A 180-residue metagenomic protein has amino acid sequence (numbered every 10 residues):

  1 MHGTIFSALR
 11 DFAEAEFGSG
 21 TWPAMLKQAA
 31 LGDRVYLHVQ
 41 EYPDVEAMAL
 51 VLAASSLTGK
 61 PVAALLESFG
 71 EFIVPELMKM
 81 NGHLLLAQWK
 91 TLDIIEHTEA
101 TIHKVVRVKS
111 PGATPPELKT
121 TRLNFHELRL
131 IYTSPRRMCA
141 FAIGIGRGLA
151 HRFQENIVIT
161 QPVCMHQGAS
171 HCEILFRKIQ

Functional and structural regions predicted by a protein language model:
M1-E14: ATP/Mg2+-dependent ligation/transfer catalytic cores
E14-G20, L57-V62, F153-I157: Short helix-capping/linker segments at secondary-structure and domain boundaries
G18-L57: Long amphipathic alpha-helical segments
W22-A30, E67-F72, L92, V158-H166: Short alpha-helical "patches" and their helix-cap loops
G32-H38, I73-M78, A169-I174: Short, mixed-charge aromatic SLiMs
A47-M138, V163: Amphipathic interaction/junction segments at domain boundaries or subunit interfaces
E127-Q180: C-terminal non-catalytic interaction appendages of large macromolecular assemblies
